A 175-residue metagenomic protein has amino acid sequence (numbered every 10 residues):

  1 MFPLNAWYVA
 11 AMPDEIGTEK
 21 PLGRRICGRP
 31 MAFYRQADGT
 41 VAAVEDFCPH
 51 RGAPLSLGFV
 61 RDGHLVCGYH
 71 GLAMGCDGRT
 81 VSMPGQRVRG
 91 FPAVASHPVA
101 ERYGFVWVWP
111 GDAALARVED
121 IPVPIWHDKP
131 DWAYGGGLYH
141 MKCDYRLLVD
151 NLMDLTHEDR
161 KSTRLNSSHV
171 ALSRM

Functional and structural regions predicted by a protein language model:
M1-V41, A73-R164: Rieske [2Fe-2S] iron-sulfur-binding subdomain
C27, R51, H70: Short Cys/His-rich metal-coordination motifs, predominantly Zn2+-binding knuckles/fingers
A42-E45, H64: Residues immediately within or flanking Cys/His clusters that coordinate Zn2+ in small zinc-binding modules
C48, C67: Short cysteine-rich clusters marking metal-coordination/redox-active sites
A53-L57: Conserved HGGG/HGGXW glycine-rich cap/lid loop of the alpha/beta-hydrolase fold
F59-H64, G78-S82: Short cysteine/histidine-rich zinc-coordinating motifs and their immediately flanking basic loops
L165-M175: Single conserved hydrophobic/aromatic residue that forms the stacking wall/gate of nucleotide- or nucleobase-binding
